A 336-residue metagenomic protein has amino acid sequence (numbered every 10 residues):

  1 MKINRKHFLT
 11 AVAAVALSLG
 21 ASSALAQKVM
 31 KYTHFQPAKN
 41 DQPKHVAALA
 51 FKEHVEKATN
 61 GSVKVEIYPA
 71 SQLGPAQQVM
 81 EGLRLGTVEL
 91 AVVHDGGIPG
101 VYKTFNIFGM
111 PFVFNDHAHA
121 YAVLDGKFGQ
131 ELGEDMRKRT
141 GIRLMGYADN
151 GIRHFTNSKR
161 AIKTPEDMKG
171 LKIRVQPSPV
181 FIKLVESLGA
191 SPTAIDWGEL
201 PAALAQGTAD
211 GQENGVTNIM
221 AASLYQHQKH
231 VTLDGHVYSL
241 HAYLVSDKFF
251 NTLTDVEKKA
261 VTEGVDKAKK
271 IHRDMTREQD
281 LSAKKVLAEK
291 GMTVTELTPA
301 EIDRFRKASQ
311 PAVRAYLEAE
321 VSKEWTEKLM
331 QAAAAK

Functional and structural regions predicted by a protein language model:
K2, T10, Q27-H119, F128 (+1 more regions): N-terminal secretory/targeting leader peptides
K2-A14, S22: Twin-arginine (Tat) signal peptide motif
G20-A26: Sec/Tat signal peptide C-region and signal peptidase I cleavage site
